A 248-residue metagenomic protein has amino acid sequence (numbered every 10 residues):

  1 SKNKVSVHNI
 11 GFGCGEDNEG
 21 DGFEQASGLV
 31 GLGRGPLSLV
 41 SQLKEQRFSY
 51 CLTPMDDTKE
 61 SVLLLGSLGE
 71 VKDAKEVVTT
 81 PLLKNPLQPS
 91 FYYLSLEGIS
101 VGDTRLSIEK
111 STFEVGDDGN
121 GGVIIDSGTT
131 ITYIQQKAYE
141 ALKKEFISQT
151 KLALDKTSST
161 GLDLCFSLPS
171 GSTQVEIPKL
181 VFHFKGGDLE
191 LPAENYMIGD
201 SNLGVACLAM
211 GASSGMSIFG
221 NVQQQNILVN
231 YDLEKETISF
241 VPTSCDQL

Functional and structural regions predicted by a protein language model:
S1-K4, N18-G22, G35-L248: C-terminal catalytic lobe of pepsin-like aspartyl proteases
K4-E16: Catalytic-core signature of thiol
G31: C-terminal reverse transcriptase regions that engage the nucleic-acid substrate
